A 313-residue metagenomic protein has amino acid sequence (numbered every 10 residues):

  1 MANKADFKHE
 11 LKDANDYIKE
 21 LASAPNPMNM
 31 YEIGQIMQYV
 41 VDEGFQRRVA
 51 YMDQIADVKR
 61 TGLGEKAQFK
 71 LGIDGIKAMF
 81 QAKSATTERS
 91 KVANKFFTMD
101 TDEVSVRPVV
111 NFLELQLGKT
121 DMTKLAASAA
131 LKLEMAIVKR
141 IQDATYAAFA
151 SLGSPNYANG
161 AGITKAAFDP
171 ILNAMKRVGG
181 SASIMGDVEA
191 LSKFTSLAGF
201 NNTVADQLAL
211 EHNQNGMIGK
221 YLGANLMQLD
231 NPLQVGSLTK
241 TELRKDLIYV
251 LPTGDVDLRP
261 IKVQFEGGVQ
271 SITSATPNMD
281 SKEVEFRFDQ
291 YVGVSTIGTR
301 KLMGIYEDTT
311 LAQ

Functional and structural regions predicted by a protein language model:
M1-D42, A312-Q313: N-terminal alpha-helical "arm" segments
K12, Y51-K59, K124-A127, L131 (+1 more regions): N-terminal short leaders/motifs
Y17-A24, Y39, E43-R47, T61 (+3 more regions): Surface-exposed polar/charged interaction patches
P27-Q35, V49-I55, K139, S154-A158 (+1 more regions): Short glycine-rich, low-complexity/disordered patches
G34-V104: Assembly/oligomerization interface modules of large self-assembling protein complexes
S105-G180, A312: Alpha-helical scaffold segments that mediate packing/assembly in large oligomeric complexes
A147-L222: Extended, solvent-exposed, turn-rich assembly/linker loops in the middle of proteins
F200-Q313: Sequence/fold signature of self-assembling virion shell proteins
